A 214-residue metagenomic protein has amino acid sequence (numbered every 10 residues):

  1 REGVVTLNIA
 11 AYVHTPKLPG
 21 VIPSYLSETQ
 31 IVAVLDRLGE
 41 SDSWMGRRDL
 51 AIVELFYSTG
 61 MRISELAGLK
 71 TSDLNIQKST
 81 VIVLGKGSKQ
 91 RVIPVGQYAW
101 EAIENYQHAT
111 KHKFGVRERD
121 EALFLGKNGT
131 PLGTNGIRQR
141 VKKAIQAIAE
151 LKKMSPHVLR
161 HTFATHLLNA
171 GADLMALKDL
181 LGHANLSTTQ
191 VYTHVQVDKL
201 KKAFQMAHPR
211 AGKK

Functional and structural regions predicted by a protein language model:
R1-K214: Conserved catalytic core of the tyrosine transesterase superfamily
